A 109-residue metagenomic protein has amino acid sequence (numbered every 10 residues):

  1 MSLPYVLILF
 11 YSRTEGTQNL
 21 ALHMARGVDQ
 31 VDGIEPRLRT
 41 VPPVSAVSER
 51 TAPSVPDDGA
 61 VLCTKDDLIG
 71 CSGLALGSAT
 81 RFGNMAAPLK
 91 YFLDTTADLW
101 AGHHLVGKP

Functional and structural regions predicted by a protein language model:
M1-L105: N-terminal beta1-alpha1-beta2 submodule of the flavodoxin-like/Rossmannoid cofactor-binding fold
G107-P109: Short, intrinsically disordered, charge-balanced linker/junction segments flanking boundaries in proteins
